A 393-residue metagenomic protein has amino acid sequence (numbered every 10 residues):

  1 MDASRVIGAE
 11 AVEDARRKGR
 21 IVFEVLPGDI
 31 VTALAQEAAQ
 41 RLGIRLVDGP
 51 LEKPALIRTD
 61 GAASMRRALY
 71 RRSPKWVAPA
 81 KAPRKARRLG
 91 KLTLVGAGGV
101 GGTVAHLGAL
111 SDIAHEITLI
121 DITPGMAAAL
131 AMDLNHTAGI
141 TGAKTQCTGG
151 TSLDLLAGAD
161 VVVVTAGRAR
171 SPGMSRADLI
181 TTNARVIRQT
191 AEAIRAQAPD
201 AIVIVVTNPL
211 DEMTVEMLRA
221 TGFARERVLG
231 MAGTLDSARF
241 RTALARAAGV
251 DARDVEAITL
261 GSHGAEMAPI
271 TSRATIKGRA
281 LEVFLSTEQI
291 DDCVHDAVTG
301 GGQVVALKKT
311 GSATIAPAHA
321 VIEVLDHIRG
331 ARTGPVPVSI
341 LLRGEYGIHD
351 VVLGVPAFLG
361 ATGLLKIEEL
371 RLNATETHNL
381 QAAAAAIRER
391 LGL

Functional and structural regions predicted by a protein language model:
M1-K91: Intrinsic disorder
A97-G98: Glycine-rich Rossmann-fold phosphate-binding loop(s) that bind the pyrophosphate of adenine dinucleotide cofactors
G101-G102: N-terminal Rossmann-fold NAD(P) dinucleotide-binding loop
E116, I122-G158, R388-E389, L393: Conserved N-terminal Rossmann-fold NAD(P) cofactor-binding segment
I140-I202: Rossmann-like NAD(P)-binding element
A177-R241: Rossmann-like NAD(P)(H) cofactor-binding subdomain of soluble oxidoreductases
T221-R227, D236-L393: C-terminal substrate-binding/catalytic lobe of Rossmann-fold NAD(P)-dependent dehydrogenases
